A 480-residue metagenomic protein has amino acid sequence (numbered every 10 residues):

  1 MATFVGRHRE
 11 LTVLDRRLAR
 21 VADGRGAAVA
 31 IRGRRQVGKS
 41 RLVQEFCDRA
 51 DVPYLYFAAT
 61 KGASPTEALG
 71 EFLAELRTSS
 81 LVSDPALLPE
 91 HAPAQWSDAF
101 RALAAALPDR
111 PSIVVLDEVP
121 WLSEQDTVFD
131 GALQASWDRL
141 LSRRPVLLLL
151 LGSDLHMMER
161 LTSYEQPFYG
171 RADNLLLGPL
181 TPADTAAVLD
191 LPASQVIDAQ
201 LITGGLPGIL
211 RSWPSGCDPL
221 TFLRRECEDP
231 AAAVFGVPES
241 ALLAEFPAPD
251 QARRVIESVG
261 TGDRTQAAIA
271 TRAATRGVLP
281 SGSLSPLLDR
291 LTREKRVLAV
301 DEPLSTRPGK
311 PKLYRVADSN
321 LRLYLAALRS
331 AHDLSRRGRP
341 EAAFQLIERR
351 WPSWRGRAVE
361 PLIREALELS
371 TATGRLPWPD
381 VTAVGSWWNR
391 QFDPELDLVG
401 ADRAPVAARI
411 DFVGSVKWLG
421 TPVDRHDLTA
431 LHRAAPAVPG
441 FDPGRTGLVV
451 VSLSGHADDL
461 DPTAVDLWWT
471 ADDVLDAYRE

Functional and structural regions predicted by a protein language model:
R32, W121-Q125, F129, L133-E165: Sensor-1/coupling segment of RecA-like P-loop NTPase cores
R32-Y54: P-loop NTPase Walker A phosphate-binding motif
V52-L55, A63-L87, A102, L323: Conserved NTP-binding/hydrolysis module of P-loop NTPases
L103-F129, L133: Conserved P-loop NTPase "ATPase switch" module shared by AAA+ and STAND
A172-V196: Conserved small helical "lid"/interfacial subdomain of P-loop NTPases
S215, F222-E395: Accessory nucleic acid-recognition modules appended to NTPase machines
L367, P394-G400, A404-G420, D424 (+2 more regions): Conserved catalytic cores of phosphodiester-cleaving nucleases, focusing on short active-site segments
D442-E480: Domain-level recognition of nuclease-like catalytic cores that cleave nucleotide substrates
